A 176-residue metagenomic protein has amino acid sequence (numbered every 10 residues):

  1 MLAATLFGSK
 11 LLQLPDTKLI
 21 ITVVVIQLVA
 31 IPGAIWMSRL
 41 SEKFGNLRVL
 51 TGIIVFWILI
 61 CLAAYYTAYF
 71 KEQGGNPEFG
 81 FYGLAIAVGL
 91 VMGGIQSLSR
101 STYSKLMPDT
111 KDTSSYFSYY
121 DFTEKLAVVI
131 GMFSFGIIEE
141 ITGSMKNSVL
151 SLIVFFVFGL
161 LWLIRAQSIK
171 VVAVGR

Functional and structural regions predicted by a protein language model:
L2-T22: Short amphipathic helix-loop junctions that connect adjacent transmembrane helices in Major Facilitator Superfamily/SLC
D16-T17, S104, D109-Y120: Loop-to-transmembrane helix entry/capping segments in MFS-fold secondary transporters and related SLC/MFSD carriers
P32-R48, T67, E139: Helix-to-loop junctions at the C-terminal end of transmembrane segments in multipass secondary transporters
V55-G75: C-terminal ends and interior cores of transmembrane alpha-helices in multi-pass membrane transporters/permeases
G75-I95: Hydrophobic core of transmembrane alpha-helices in multi-pass small-molecule transporters, especially MFS/SLC-type
N76-E78, I137-V157: A membrane-interface helix-boundary motif in multi-pass transporters
G94-P108: Intracellular juxtamembrane helix-capping segments at the cytosolic ends of symmetry-related transmembrane helices
I95, S134, V149-R176: Multi-pass alpha-helical transporter architecture, strongest for 12-TM Major Facilitator/SLC carriers used
